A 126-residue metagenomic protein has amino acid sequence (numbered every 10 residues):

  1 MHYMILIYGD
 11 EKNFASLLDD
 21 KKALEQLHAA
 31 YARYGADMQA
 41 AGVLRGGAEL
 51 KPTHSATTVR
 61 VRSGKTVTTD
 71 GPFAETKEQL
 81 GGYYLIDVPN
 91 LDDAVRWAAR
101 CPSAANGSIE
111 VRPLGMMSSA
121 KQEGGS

Functional and structural regions predicted by a protein language model:
M1-S126: Conserved, structured core segments of small domains
